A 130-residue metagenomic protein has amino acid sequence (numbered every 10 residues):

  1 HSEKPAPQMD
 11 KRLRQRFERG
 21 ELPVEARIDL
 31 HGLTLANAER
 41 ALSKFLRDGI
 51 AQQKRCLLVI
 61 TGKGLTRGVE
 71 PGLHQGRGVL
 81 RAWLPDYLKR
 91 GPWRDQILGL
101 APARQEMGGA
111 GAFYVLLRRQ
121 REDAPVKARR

Functional and structural regions predicted by a protein language model:
H1-C56, K63-R130: Long, charged, low-complexity intrinsically disordered regions
